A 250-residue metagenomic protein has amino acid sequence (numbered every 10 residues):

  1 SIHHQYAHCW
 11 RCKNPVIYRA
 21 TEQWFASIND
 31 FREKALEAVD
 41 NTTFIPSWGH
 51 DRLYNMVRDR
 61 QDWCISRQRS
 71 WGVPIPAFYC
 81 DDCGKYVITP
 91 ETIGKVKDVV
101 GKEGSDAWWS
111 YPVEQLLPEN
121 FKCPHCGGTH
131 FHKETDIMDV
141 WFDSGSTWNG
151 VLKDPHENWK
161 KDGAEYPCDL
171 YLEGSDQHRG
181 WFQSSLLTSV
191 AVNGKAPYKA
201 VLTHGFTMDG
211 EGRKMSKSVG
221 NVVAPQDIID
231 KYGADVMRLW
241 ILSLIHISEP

Functional and structural regions predicted by a protein language model:
S1, F131-E134, G194-V201, M237 (+1 more regions): Acidic/polar loop patches that form or flank catalytic/metal-binding clefts of enzymes that bind anionic ligands
S1-I93, A107-V113, W181, R213 (+2 more regions): Residue patterns forming the tRNA-binding/recognition surfaces of aminoacyl-tRNA synthetases and related DALR
W48, V57, D82, Q115 (+4 more regions): Short, flexible loop/turn elements at secondary-structure junctions
R60, W141, G145, S185 (+2 more regions): Short alpha-helical scaffolding segments that buttress acidic/His motifs in well-ordered protein cores
A107-M138, M215: Flexible, glycine/threonine-enriched loop-and-boundary segments that flank and lead into catalytic domains of large
H132-D136, K161-D162, Y166-E173, T207-D235 (+1 more regions): Conserved phosphate-binding loops in nucleotide/dinucleotide-binding enzymes
T135-Y166, K199: Active-site-adjacent "gating/activation" loops or surface patches in catalytic cores
H178-G194: Metal-dependent nuclease catalytic cores in nucleic-acid-processing enzymes, especially RNase H-like/related
